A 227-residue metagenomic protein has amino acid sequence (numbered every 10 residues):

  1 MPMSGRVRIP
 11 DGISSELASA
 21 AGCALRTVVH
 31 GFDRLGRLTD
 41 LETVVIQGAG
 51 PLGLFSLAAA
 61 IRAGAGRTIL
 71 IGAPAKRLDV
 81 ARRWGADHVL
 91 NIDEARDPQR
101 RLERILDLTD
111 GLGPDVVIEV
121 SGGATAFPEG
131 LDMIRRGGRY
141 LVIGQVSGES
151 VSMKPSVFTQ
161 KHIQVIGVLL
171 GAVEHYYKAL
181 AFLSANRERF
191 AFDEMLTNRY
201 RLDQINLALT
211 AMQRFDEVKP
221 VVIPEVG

Functional and structural regions predicted by a protein language model:
M1-Q47, D97, F190: NAD(P)H dinucleotide-binding glycine-rich loop of Rossmann-like/cofactor-binding domains, especially the beta1-alpha1
A24, G48-P51, A73, Q145: Glycine-rich Rossmann-fold phosphate-binding loop(s) that bind the pyrophosphate of adenine dinucleotide cofactors
T27, L52, A60: Hydrophobic/small residue at the entry helix of a nucleotide-binding pocket
T43, G66-T68, R139, Q164: Residues at the starts of beta-strands that form the adenosine-phosphate
I46-A49, I61-E129: Adenosine-nucleotide cofactor-binding segment
N91, G111, R136, L141 (+4 more regions): C-terminal capping/lid region of NAD(P)-dependent oxidoreductase domains
P98-L106, V146-T197, L207, D216: C-terminal substrate-binding/catalytic core of Rossmann-like NAD(P)-dependent dehydrogenases/reductases
D132-I134: Conserved helix-to-beta-strand junction in the class I
